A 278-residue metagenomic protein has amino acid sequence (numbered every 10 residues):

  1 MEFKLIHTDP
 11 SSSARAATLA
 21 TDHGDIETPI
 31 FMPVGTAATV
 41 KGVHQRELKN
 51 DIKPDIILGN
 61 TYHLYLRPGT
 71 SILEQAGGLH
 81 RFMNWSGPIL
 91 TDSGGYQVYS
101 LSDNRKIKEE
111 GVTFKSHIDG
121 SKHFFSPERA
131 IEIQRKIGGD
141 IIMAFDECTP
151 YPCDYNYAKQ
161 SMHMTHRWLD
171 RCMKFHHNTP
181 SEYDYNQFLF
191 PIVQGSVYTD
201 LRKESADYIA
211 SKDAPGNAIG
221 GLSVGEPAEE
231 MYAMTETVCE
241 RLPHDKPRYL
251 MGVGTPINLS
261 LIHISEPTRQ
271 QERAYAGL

Functional and structural regions predicted by a protein language model:
M1-E182: Non-catalytic, usually N-terminal nucleic-acid engagement modules in DNA/RNA processing proteins
K53-P54, G138-G139, A210-N217, P243-D245 (+2 more regions): Glycine-enriched alpha-helix->loop->beta-strand junction motifs that scaffold or abut catalytic
D55-I56, P88-L90, I141-M143, F188-F190 (+2 more regions): Structural preference for beta-strand elements that scaffold enzyme active sites
K136-I137, M164-L189, Q194-V224: Alpha/beta enzyme core
I192-S196, P247-I257: Glycine-rich beta-to-alpha transition loops that act as phosphate-gripper elements at the mouths of alpha/beta enzyme
E204-D207, T255-L261, S265: Catalytic cores of alpha/beta
A210-R248: Acidic, glycine-rich loop-and-beta core segments that form the ion-binding/anion-interacting portion of active sites
S260-G277: Residue-level detector of conserved catalytic or cofactor/ligand-binding positions in enzyme active sites
